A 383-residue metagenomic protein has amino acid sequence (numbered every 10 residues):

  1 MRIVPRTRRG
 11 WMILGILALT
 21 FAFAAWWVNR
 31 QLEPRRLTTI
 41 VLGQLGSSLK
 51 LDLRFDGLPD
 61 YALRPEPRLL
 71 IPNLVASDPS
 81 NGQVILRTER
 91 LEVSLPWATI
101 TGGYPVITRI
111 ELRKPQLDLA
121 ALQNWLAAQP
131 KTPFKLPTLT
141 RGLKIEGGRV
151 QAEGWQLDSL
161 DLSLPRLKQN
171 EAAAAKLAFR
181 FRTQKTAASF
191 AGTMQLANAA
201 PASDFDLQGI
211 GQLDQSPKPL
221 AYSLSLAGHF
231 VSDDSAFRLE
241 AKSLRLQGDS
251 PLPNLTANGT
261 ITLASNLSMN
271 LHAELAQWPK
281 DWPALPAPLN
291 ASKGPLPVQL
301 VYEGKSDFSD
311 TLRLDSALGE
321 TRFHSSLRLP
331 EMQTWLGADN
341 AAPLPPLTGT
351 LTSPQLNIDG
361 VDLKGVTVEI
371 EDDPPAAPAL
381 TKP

Functional and structural regions predicted by a protein language model:
M1-K50, L314: N-terminal type II signal-anchor transmembrane helix that functions as the membrane-insertion/stop-transfer segment
K50-L58: A short, amphipathic edge element
D60-N124, T132-Q151, W155, T381-P383: Flexible beta-edge/linker motif
L70, K144, Q151, A317 (+2 more regions): A general beta-strand register signal
P115-Q116, L126-F237, L246-T262, W278 (+6 more regions): Elongated, acidic membrane-bridging lipid-handling scaffolds and related periplasm/extracellular "bridge/tunnel" systems
S265-L267, E274-D310, S325: Extended, non-transmembrane interaction/recognition domains
V298-L300, G319-G337, I370-D372: Terminal leader/tail segments of proteins
A338, P343-N357, E369: Short acidic, Pro/Gly- and aromatic-enriched capping/linker segments at domain boundaries
